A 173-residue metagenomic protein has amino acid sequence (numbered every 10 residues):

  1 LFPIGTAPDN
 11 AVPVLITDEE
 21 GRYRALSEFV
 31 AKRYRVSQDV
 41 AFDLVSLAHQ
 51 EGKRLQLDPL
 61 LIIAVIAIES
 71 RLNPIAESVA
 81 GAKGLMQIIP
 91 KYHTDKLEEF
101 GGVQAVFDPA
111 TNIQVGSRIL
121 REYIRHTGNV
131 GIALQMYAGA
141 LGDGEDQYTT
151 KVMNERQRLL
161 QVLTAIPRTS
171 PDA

Functional and structural regions predicted by a protein language model:
P8-A173: Catalytic glycan-binding domains that act on GlcNAc-containing polysaccharides
